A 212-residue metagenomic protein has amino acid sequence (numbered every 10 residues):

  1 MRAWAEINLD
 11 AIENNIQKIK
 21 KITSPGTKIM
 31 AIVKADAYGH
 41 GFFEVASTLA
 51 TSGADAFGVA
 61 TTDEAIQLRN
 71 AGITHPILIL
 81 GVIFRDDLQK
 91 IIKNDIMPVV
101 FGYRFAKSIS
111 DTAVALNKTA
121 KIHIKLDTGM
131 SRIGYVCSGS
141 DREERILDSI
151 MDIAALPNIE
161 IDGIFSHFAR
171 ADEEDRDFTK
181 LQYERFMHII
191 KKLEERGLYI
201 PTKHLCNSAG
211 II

Functional and structural regions predicted by a protein language model:
M1-I22: Positively charged, low-complexity intrinsically disordered leader regions
A3-E6, T27-T202: Active-site-proximal beta-alpha core segment in soluble small-molecule metabolic enzymes
K203-I212: Short catalytic-site patches enriched in acidic/histidine residues that coordinate or position cofactors/metals
